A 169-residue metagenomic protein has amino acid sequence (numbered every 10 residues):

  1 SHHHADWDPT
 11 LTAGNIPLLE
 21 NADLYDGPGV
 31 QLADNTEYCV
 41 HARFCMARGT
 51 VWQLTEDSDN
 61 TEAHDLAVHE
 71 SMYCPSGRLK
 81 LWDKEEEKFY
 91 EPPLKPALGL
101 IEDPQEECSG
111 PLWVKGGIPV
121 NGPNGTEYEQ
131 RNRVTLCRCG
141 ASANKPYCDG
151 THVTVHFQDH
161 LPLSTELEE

Functional and structural regions predicted by a protein language model:
S1-D8, V40-S58, H69-E86, K145-H156: Iron-sulfur cluster-binding cysteine motifs and their immediate structural context in ferredoxin-like electron-transfer
S1-F44, R48, K95, E107-G110: Ferredoxin-type iron-sulfur electron-transfer modules and their immediate structural context
H3-L18, E62, E85-L98, D159-S164: Polybasic, low-complexity binding patches
T12, A143-E169: Short histidine
E37-C39, L136-S142: Short Cys/His-rich zinc-binding micro-motifs
D57-V68, R131: Short linker/helix segments within small regulatory modules
L79, L112-V114, V134-C137, Y147-C148: Short, structured motif recognition centered on aromatic/hydrophobic residues
I101-T126: Intrinsic, low-complexity N-terminal interaction/targeting segments
